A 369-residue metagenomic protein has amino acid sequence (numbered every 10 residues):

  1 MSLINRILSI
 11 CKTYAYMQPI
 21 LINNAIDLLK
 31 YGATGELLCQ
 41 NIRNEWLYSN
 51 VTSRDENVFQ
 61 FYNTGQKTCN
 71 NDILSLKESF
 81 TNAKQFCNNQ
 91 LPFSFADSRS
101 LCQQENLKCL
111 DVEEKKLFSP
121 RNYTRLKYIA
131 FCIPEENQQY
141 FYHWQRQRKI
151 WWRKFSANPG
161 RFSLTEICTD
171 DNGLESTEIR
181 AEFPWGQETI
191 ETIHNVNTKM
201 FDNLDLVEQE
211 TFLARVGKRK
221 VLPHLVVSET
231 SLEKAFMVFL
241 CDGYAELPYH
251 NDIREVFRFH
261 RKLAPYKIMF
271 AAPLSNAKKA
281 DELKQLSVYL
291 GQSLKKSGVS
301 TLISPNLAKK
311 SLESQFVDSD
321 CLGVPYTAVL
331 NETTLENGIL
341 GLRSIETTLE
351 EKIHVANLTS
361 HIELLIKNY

Functional and structural regions predicted by a protein language model:
S2-K309, E332-Y369: TRNA-recognition modules of translation machinery and tRNA-sensing kinases, especially anticodon-binding
E313-F316: Short beta-alpha junctions and helix-cap segments that line functional grooves
P325: Conserved acidic residues
